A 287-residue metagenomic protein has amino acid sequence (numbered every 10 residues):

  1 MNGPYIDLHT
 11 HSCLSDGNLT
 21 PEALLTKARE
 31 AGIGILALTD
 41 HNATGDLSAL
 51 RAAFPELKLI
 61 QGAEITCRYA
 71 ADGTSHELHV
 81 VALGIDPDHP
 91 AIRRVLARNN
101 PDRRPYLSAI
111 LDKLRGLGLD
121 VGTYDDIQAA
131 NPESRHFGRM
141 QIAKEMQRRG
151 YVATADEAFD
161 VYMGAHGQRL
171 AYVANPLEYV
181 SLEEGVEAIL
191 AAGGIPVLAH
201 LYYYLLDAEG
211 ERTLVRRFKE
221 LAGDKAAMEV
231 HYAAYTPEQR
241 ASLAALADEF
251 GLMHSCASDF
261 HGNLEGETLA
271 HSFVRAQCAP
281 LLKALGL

Functional and structural regions predicted by a protein language model:
M1-N2, L287: Short, low-complexity, intrinsically disordered N-terminal peptides in bacterial proteins
N2-Q141, E145, M228-F250, H254-E267 (+1 more regions): A metal-dependent hydrolase metal-coordination microenvironment
R51-P55, E187-A191, R212-D224, A245-E249: Acidic (Asp/Glu)-rich catalytic clusters
P55, R68-G73, G167-Q168, L206-D207 (+2 more regions): Short, charged helix-to-loop "capping" segments that act as catalytic/coupling loops
D120-G185: Hydrophobic, aromatic-enriched interface-forming segments
Y172-K219: Conserved, well-ordered alpha-helix/loop/beta-strand core segments that scaffold catalytic motifs
V197-L205, G223-Y235: Active-site core of metal-dependent hydrolases
L214-V230, L269-L287: Structural recognition of alpha->loop->beta junctions
